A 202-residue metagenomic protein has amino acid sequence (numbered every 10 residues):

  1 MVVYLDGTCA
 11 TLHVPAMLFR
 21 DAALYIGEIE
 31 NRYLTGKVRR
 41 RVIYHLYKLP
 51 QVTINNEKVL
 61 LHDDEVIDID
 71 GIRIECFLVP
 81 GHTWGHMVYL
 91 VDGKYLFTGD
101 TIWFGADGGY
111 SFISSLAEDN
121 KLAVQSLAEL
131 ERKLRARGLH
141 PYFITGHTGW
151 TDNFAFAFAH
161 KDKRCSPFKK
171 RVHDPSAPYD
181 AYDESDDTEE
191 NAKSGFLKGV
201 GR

Functional and structural regions predicted by a protein language model:
M1-E65, D162-Y182: Active-site HxH/HxHxD metal-binding segment of metal-dependent hydrolases
F19-R20, I69-G71, G138: Short, well-ordered coil/turn elements that cap or connect secondary structure elements
I29, E65, I72, K94-Y95: Well-ordered beta-strand scaffold positions
L46-N55, C76, Y110, D183-R202: Short secondary-structure transition/capping segments
V59-L61, I67-F77: A conserved mid-domain beta-alpha-beta active-site/ligand-binding segment of alpha/beta enzyme cores
R73-P80, W84-A157: Metallo-beta-lactamase
V124-G201: Divalent-metal (often Zn2+) His-rich catalytic cores of metallo-beta-lactamase-fold enzymes
